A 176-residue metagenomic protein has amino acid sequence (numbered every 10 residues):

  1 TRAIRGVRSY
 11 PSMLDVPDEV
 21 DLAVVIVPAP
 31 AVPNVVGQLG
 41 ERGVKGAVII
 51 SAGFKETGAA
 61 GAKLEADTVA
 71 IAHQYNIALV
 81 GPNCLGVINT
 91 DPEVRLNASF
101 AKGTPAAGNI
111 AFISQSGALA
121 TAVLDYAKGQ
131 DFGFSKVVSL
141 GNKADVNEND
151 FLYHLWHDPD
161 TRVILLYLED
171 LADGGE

Functional and structural regions predicted by a protein language model:
T1-E176: Catalytic-core regions of core metabolic enzymes, especially those transforming organic acids/acyl-group intermediates
